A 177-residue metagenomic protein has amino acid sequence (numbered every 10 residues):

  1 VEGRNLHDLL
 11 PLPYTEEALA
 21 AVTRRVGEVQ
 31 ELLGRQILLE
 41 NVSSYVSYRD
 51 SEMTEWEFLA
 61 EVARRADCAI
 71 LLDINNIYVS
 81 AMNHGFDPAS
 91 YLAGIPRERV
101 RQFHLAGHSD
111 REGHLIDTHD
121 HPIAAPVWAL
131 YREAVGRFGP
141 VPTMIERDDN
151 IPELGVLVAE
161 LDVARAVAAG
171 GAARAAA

Functional and structural regions predicted by a protein language model:
V1-A69: Active-site acidic/histidine proton-transfer and metal-coordination neighborhood in alpha/beta enzyme cores
V1-L6, G107-G113, P152: Conserved radical SAM core fold
P11-L19, S80-F138: Gly/Pro-rich active-site loop or hairpin
V22-Q30, W56-A63, L92, W128-V135 (+1 more regions): Generic structural signal for well-ordered alpha-helices, preferentially at hydrophobic/aromatic core positions
I37, D73, F103, T143: Conserved, mostly hydrophobic/aromatic
V42-S44, N75-V79, L105-D110, E146-N150: Active-site beta-loop-alpha junctions enriched in small/polar residues
Y48-R64, S80-A93, G155-V158: Distinct, well-ordered alpha-helical segments
E153-A176: C-terminal helical cap(s) of enzyme catalytic domains, especially alpha/beta-barrels
